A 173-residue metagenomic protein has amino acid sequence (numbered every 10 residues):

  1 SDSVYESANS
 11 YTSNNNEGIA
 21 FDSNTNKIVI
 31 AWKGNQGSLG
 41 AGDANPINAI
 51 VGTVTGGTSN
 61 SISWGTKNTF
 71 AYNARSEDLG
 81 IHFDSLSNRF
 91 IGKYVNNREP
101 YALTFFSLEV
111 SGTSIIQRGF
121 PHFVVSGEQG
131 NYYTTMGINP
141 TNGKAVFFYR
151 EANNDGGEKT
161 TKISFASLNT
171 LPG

Functional and structural regions predicted by a protein language model:
S1-G173: Extracellular, repeat-based ectodomains that mediate carbohydrate processing or recognition
